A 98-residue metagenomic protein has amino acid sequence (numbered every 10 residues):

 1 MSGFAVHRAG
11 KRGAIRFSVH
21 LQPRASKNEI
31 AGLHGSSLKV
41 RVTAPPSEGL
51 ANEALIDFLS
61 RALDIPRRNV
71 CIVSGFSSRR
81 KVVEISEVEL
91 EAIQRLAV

Functional and structural regions predicted by a protein language model:
M1-I56, A62-R67, C71-F76, K81-V98: Contiguous, often N-terminal, cationic amphipathic patches that form binding interfaces
